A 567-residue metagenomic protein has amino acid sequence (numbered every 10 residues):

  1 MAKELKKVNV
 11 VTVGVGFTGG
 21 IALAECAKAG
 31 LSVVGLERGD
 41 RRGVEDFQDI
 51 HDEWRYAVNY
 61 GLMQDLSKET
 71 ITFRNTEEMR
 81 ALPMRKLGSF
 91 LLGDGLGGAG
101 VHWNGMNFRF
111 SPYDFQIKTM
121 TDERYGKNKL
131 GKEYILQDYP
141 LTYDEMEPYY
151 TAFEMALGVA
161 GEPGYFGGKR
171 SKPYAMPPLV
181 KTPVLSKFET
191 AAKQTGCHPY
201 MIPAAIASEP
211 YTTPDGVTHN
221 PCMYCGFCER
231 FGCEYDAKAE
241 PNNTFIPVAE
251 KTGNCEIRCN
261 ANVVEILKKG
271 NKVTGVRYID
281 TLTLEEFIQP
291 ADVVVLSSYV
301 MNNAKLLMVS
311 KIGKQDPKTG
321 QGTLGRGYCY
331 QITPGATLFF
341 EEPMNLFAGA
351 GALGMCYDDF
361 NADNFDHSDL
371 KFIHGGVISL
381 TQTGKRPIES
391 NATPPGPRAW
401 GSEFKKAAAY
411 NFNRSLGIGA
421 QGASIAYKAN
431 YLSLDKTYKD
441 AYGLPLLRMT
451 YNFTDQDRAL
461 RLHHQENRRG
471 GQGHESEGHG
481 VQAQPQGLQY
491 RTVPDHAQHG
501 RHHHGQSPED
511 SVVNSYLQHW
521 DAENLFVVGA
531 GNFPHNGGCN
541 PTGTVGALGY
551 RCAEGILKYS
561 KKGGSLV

Functional and structural regions predicted by a protein language model:
M1-K7: A short, basic/flexible loop-to-alpha-helix module at the beginning of a structural domain
V8-G35: N-terminal Rossmann-like FAD-binding beta1-loop-alpha1 element of flavoenzymes
K28, S32, G39-R55, T252 (+7 more regions): Glycine-rich loop(s) and the adjacent beta-strand/alpha-helix scaffold that form part
D40-M63, G93-G105: Conserved N-terminal glycine-rich FAD pyrophosphate-binding loop of Rossmann-like flavoproteins
V44-F47, A160-P173, G478-L488, K562-V567: Short, glycine/acidic-rich hinge or "gate" loops at secondary-structure transitions that mediate conformational
N59-F73, M79-S89, K118-D122, K127-N260 (+1 more regions): Conserved redox-cofactor binding core of oxidoreductases
E77-R80, M84-E123, L130-I135, Y139-Y143 (+5 more regions): FAD cofactor-binding and catalytic pocket of flavoenzymes
M201-S208, Y224-C228, V264-K269, N413-S424 (+2 more regions): A glycine-rich dinucleotide-binding beta-alpha-beta segment and adjacent secondary-structure elements that constitute
